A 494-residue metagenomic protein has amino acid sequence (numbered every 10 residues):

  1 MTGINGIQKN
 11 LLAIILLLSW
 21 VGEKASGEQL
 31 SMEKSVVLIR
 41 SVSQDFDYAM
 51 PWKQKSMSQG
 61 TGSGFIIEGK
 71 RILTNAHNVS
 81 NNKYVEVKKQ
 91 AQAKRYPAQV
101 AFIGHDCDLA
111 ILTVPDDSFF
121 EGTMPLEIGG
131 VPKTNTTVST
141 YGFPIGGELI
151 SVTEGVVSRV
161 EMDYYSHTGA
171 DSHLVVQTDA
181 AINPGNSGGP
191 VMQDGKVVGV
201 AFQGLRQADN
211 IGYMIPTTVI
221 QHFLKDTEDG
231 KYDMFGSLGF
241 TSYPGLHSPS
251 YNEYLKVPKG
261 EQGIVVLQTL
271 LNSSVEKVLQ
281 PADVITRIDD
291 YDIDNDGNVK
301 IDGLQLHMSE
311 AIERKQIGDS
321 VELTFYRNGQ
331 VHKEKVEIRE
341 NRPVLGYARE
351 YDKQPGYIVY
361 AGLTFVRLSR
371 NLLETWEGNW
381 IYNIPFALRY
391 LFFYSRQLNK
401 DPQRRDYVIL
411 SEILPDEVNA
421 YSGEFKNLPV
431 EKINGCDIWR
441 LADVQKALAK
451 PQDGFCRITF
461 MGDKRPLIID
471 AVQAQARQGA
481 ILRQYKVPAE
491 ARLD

Functional and structural regions predicted by a protein language model:
M1-L11: Bacterial N-terminal signal peptides that target proteins for export
I15-K24: Hydrophobic h-region of N-terminal signal peptides that target proteins for export in Gram-negative bacteria
E28, E68, A76, P97-Q99 (+4 more regions): C-terminal recognition in membrane/secretory proteostasis and scaffolding
S35-L38, R71-N75, V131-P144, T178-Q207 (+3 more regions): Active-site-proximal beta-strands of protease catalytic cores
S35-S41, D47-K53, P115-P125, S151-D209 (+3 more regions): Active-site region of chymotrypsin-like
Q44, I103-C107, S158-S166, G245-H247 (+1 more regions): Short, conserved beta-turn/loop elements at beta-strand boundaries and strand-helix junctions
F46-G69, N75, K94-P97, T123 (+3 more regions): A conserved glycine-rich beta-strand in the N-terminal activation segment of trypsin-fold
E68-I150, P184, H332-K333: Conserved active-site neighborhood of the chymotrypsin/trypsin-like protease fold
